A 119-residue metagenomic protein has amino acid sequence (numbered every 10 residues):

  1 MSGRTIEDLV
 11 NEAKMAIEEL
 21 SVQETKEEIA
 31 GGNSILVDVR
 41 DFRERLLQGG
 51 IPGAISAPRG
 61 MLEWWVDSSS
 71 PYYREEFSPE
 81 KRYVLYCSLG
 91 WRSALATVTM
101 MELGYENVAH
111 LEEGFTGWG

Functional and structural regions predicted by a protein language model:
M1-S34, F42-R82, W91-G119: Rhodanese-like catalytic fold shared by cysteine-dependent sulfurtransferases and DSP/PTP-type phosphatases
V37: Active-site flanking residues adjacent to catalytic metal/cofactor-binding acidic residues
Y86: Short, surface-exposed ligand- or partner-binding patches at beta-edge/loop junctions that are enriched in aromatics
